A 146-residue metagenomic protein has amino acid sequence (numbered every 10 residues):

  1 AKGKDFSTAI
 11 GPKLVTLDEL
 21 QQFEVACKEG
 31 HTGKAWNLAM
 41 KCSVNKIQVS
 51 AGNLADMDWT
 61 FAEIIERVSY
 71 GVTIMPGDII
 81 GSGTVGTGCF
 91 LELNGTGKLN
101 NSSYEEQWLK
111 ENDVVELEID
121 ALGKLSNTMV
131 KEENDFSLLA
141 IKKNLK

Functional and structural regions predicted by a protein language model:
A1-E66, G71, Y104-V114, E133-K146: Glycine-enriched loop-and-adjacent helix/strand subsegments that border the catalytic/binding cleft of enzyme cores
V15, I47-V49, I79, G86-T87 (+1 more regions): Short, glycine-/Ser/Thr-/acidic-enriched flexible segments
S50-N53, P76, E92, S126-T128: Extended hydrophobic-aromatic, low-complexity segments
G71, M75, L122-L125: Hydrophobic alpha-helical segments
M75-P76, I80-E111, K142: Active-site pocket scaffolds in enzymes
N112-G123: Hydrophobic beta-sheet segments that form the core/acyl-binding groove of ACP/CoA-dependent acyl-chain-processing
A121-G123, K131-D135: A short, acidic, flexible beta-alpha connecting loop/helix-capping segment that sits on the rim of active
